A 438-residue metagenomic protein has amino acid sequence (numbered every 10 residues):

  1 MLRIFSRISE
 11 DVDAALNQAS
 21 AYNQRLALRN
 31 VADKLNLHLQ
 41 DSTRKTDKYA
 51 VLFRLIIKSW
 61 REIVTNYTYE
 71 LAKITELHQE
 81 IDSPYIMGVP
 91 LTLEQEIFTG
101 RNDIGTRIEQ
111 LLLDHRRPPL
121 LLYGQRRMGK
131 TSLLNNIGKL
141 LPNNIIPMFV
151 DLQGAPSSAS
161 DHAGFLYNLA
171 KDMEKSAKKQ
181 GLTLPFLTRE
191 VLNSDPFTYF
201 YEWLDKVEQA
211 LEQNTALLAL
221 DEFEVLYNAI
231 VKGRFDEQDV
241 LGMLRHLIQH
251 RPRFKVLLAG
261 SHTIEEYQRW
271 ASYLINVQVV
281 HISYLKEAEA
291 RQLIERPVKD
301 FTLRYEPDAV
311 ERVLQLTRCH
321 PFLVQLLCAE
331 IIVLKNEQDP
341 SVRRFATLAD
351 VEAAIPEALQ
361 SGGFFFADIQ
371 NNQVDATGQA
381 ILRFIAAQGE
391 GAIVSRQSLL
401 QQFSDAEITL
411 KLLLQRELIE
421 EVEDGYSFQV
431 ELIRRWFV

Functional and structural regions predicted by a protein language model:
M1-E80: Extended, charged/polar low-complexity intrinsically disordered regions
V51-Q125, S132-L140, L382: Walker A/P-loop-proximal flanking segment of P-loop NTPase domains
Q95-D103, R117, R304-P307, Q315 (+3 more regions): Winged-helix-like regulatory helical subdomains adjacent to P-loop NTPase cores
P118-L121, L140-S158: Conserved catalytic segments around the Walker B and adjacent sensor/switch elements of P-loop NTPase domains
S160-L184: Conserved NTP-binding/hydrolysis module of P-loop NTPases
S176-L220, E224-L226, D236-R251: Mid-core helix/loop region of P-loop NTP-binding domains shared across ATPases and GTPases
E265-Q315, E337-Q338: Helix-loop-helix "sensor" segment of P-loop NTPases
G389, L418-V438: Short capping/hinge segments at domain boundaries that bridge a core fold to an adjacent linker or tail
